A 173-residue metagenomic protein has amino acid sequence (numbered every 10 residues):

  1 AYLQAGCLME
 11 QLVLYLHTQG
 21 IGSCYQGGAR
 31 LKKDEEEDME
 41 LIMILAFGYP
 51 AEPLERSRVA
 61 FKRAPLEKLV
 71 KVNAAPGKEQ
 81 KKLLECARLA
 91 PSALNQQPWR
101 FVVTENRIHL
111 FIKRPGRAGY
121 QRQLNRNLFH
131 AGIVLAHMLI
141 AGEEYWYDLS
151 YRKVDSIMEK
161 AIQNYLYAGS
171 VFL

Functional and structural regions predicted by a protein language model:
A1-L173: Acidic, surface-exposed loops and disordered segments
